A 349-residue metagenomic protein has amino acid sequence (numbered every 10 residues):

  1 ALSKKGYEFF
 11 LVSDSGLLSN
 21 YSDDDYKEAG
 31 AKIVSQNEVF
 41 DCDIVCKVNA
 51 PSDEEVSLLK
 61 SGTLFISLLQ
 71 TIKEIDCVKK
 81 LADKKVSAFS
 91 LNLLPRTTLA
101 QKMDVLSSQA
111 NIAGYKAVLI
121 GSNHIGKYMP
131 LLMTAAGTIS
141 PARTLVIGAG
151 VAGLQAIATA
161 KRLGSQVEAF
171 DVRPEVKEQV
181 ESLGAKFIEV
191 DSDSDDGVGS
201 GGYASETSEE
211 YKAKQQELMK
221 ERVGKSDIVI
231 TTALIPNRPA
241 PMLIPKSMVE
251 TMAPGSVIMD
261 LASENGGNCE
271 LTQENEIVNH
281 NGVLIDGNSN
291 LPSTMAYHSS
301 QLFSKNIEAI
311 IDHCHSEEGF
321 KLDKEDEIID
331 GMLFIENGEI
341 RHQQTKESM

Functional and structural regions predicted by a protein language model:
A1-K80, K84: An N-terminal-biased, well-structured beta-alpha scaffold segment characteristic of Rossmann-like dinucleotide-binding
A1-Y21, P130-R222: Glycine-rich phosphate/diphosphate-binding loop of Rossmann-like nucleotide-binding domains
G30-V39, A50-P51, G197-V229, A233-K246 (+3 more regions): A structured beta-alpha segment of the ubiquitous adenosine-cofactor-binding alpha/beta core
P51-R143: Glycine/serine-rich phosphate-binding loop and adjoining beta1-alpha1 elements at the start of nucleotide-handling
E54-L59, S67, L234-I244, C269-E270: Glycine/threonine-rich flexible loop motifs
I72-M103, R238-P292: Rossmann-fold NAD(P)-binding glycine/threonine-rich loop
T98-I120, H124-A135, S263, C269-M349: Adenosine-phosphate binding glycine-rich loop
